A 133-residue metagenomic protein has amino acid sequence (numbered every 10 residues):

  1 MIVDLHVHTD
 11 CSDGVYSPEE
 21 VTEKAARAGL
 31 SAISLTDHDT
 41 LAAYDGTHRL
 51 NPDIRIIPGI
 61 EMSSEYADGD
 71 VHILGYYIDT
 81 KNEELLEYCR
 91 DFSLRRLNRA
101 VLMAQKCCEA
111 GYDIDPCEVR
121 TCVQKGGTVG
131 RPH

Functional and structural regions predicted by a protein language model:
M1-D70: An N-terminally biased module of ancient metal coordination in phosphate/nucleic-acid-related enzymes
L50-H133: Extended substrate/RNA-proximal surfaces in nucleic-acid metabolism proteins
